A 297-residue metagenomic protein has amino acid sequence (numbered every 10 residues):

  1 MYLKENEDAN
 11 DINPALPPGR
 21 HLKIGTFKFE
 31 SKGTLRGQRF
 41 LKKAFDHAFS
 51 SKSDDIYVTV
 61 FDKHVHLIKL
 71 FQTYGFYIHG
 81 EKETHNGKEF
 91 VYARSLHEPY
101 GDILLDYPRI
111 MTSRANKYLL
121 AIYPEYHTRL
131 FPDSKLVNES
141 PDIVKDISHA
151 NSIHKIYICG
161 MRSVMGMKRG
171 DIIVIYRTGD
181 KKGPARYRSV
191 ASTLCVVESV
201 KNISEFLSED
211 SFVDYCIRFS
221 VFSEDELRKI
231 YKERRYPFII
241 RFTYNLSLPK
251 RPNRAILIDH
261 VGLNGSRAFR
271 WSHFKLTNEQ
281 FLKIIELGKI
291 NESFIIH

Functional and structural regions predicted by a protein language model:
M1-K23: Conserved acyl-donor/pantetheine-binding loop and adjacent beta-alpha core of acyl/acetyltransferases and related
G25-R36, F61: A short, internal acetyl-CoA/4′-phosphopantetheine-binding micro-motif in the GNAT/acyltransferase core
T34-F49, T73: Conserved acetyl-CoA-binding loop-helix of GNAT-fold acetyltransferases
A48-D62: Conserved GNAT acetyl-CoA-binding A-motif
D54, V58, Q72-E139, D146-S148 (+1 more regions): Contiguous surface segments at macromolecular interaction interfaces
S148-C159: Short, structured beta-strand/loop micro-motifs enriched in basic residues and often containing a Trp
S163-K182: Short coil-to-beta transition motif at edge beta-strands of beta-rich domains
R186-V200: Short beta-strand-centered aromatic/proline hotspots
